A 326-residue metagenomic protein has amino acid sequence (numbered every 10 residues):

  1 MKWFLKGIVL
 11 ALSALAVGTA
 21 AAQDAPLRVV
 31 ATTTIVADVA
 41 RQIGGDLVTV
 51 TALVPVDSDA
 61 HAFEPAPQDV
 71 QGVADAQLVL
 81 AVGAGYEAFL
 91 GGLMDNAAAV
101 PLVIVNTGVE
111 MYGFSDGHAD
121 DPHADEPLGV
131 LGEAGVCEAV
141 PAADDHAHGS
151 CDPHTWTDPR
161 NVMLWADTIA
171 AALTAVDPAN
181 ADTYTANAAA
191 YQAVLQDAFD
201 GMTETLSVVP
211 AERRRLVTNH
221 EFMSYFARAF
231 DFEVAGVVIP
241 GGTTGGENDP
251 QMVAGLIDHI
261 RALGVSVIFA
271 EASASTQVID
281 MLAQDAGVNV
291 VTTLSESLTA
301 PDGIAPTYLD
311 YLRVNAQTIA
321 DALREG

Functional and structural regions predicted by a protein language model:
K2, K6-A16: Bacterial N-terminal signal peptides
G18-A22: Sec/Tat signal peptide C-region and signal peptidase I cleavage site
Q23-G326: Extracytoplasmic metal-acquisition and chelation regions
